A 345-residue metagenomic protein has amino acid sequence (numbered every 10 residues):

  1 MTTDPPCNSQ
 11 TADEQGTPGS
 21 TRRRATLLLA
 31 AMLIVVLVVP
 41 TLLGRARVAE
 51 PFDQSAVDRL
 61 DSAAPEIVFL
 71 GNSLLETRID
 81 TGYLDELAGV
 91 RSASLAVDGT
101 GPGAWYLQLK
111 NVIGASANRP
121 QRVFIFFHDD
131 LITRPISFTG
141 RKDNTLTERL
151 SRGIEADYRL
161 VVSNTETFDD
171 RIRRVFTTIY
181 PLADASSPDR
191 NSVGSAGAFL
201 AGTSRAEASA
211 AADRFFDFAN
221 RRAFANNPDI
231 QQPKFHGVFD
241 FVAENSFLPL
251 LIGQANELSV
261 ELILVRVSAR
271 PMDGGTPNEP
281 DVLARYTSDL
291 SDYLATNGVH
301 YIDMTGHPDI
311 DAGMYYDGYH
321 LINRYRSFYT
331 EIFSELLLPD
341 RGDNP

Functional and structural regions predicted by a protein language model:
M1-R23: N-terminal Lys/Arg-rich, disordered targeting/topogenic segments
R23-G44: Hydrophobic membrane-insertion alpha-helices, especially the h-region of bacterial N-terminal signal peptides
R45-A64: Alpha-helical transmembrane signal-anchor/signal-peptide segments
L70, L74-S163: Membrane-embedded segments
G140-L258: Secreted/periplasmic serine-hydrolase-like ester/acetyl group-modifying domain
T178, I252-E279: Active-site segments of SGNH/GDSL-like serine hydrolases that catalyze O-acetyl group transfer/hydrolysis on lipids
A269-D303: Substrate-gating cap/lid alpha-helix
D317-P345: Histidine-centered active-site loop/cap adjacent to the catalytic His in serine esterases/O-acetyl transfer systems
